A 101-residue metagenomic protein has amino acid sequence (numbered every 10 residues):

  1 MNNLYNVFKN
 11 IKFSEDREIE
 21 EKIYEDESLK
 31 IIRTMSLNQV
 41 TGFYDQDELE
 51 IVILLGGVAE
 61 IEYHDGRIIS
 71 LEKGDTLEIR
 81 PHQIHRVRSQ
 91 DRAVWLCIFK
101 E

Functional and structural regions predicted by a protein language model:
M1-Y44: A short, N-terminal "cap"/entry segment at the start of jelly-roll beta-barrel domains of the cupin/DSBH fold
E21-I23, T41-Q46, E62-Y63, I69 (+1 more regions): Short histidine-centered beta-strand/loop micro-motifs that create catalytic or ligand/metal-coordination sites
Q46-I61: Short, conserved beta-strand element in jelly-roll/cupin
L55-G56, E72-K73, D91: A cytosolic small-molecule/anion-sensing beta-strand core signal
G66-P81: Short acidic-glycine-tyrosine-enriched beta hairpin
P81-E101: Ligand-binding loop in jelly-roll beta-barrel domains
